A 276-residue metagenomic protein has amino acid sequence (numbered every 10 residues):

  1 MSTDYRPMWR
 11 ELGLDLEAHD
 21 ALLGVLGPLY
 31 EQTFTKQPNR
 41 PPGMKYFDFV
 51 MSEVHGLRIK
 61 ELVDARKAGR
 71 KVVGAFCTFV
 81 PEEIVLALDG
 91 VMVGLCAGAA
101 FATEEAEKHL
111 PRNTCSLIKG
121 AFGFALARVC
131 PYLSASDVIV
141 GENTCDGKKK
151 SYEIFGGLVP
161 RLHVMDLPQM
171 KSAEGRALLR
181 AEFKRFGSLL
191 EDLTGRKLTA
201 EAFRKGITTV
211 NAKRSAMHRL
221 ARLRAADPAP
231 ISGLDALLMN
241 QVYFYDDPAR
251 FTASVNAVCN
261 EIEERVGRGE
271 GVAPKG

Functional and structural regions predicted by a protein language model:
S2-K71, S188-G276: A charged, amphipathic alpha-helical module
V54-H55, V63, K67-L126: An N-terminal, globular interaction/scaffold subdomain
G74-A75, M92-G94, V140-G141, H163-D166 (+1 more regions): A structural signal for short, well-ordered beta-strand segments and their strand-loop junctions that often border
F76, A181, A253, A257: Conserved active-site and cofactor/substrate-binding residues in soluble primary-metabolism enzymes
G90, P160, R196: Short glycine/serine/threonine/alanine-rich loop segments
A99-E104, M170-A173, V210: Short gly/pro/ser/thr-enriched loop/turn and capping motifs at secondary-structure boundaries
G123-L189: Acidic/His-rich segments in extracytoplasmic proteins that coordinate ligands and/or metal ions
